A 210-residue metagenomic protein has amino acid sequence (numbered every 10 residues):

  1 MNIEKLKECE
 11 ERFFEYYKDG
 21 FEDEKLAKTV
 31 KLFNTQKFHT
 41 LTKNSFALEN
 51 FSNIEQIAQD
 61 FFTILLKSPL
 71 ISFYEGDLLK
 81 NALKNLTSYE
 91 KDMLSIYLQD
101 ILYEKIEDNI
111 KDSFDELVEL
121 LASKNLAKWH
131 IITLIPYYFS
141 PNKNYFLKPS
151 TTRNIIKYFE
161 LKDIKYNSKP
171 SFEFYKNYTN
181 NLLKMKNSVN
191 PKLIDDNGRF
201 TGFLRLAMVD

Functional and structural regions predicted by a protein language model:
M1-K124, P141-D210: An N-terminal alpha-helical hairpin/helix-loop-helix interaction module that forms a charged, gly/pro-flexible surface
E119-P136: Helix-hairpin-helix
